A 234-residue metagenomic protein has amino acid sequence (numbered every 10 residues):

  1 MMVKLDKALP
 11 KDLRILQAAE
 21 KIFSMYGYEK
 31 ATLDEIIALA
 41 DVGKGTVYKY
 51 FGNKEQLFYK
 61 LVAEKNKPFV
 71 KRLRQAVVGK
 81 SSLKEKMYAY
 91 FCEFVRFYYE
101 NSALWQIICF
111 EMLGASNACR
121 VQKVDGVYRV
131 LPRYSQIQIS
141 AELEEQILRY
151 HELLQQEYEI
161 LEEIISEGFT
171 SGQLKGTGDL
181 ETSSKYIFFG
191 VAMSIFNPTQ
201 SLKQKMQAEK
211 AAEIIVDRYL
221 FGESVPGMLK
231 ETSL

Functional and structural regions predicted by a protein language model:
M1-M2, R96, E159-S171, S183-L234: C-terminal peripheral helix-coil segments that are non-catalytic and often amphipathic
M1-Y26, K30-V42, Q56: Basic, helix-initiating cap at the start of DNA-binding domains
K11, K54, K65, F69 (+8 more regions): Hydrophobic/aromatic residues within well-ordered alpha-helical segments
F23, T32-L33, G43-K44, K54 (+3 more regions): Amphipathic alpha-helical segments enriched in hydrophobic/aromatic and basic residues that form the DNA-contacting
F58, V62, N66, M87 (+2 more regions): Amphipathic, non-transmembrane alpha-helical scaffold segments
K60, E64, Q75-A103, S184-I187: Hydrophobic alpha-helical connector segments
A118-S171, E181-K185: Amphipathic alpha-helical packing segments from all-alpha helical-bundle domains
